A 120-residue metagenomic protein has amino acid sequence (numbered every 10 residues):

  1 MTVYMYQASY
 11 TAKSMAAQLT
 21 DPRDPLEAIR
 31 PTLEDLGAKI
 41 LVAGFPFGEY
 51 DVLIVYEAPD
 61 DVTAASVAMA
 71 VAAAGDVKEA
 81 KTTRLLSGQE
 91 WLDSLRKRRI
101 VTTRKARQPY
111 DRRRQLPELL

Functional and structural regions predicted by a protein language model:
M1-E34, K39, Y50, Q89-L120: Short S/T/G/P-rich N-terminal loop/turn motif that feeds into the first structured element of a domain
Y4-S9, G44-V67: Short, well-ordered beta-strand segments in beta-rich or mixed alpha/beta enzyme and ligand-binding folds
A16, I54-V55, T82: Short N-terminal micro-motifs specific to bacterial/archaeal maturation and metal-cluster initiation sites
G37-G44, E79-K81: A short linear hydrophobic-aromatic micro-motif
F47, L85-L86: Conserved beta-strand edge residues that scaffold enzyme active sites
A58-R84: An amphipathic, aromatic/His-enriched active-site/gating alpha helix that lines ligand/cofactor pockets
